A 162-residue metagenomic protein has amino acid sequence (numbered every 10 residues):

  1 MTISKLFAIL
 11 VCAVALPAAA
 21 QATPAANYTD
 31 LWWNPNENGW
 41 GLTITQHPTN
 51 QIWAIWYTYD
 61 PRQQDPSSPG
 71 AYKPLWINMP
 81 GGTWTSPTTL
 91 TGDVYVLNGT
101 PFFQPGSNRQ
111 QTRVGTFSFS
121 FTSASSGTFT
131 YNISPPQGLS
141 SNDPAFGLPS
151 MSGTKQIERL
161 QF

Functional and structural regions predicted by a protein language model:
M1-I3: N-terminal secretory signal peptides that target proteins for export/translocation
K5-P17: Bacterial N-terminal signal peptides
Q21-F162: Mature soluble binding/inhibitory domains
